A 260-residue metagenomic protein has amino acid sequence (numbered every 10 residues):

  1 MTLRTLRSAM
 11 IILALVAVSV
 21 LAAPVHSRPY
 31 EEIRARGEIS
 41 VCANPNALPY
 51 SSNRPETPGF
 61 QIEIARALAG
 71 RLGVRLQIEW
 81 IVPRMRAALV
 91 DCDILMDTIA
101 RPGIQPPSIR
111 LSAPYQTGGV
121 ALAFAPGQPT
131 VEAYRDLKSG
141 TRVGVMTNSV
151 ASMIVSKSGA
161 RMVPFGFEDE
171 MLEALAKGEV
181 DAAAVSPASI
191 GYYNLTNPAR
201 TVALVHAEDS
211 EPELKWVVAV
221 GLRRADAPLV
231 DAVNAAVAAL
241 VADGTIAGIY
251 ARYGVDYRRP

Functional and structural regions predicted by a protein language model:
M1-T5: N-terminal secretory signal peptides that target proteins for export/translocation
A9-V20: Bacterial N-terminal signal peptides
V25-I99, G103, P107: Extracytoplasmic small-molecule ligand-binding "clamshell" domains of the periplasmic binding protein/Venus flytrap
S40-L48, P55-L72, I99-P102, A121-M171 (+1 more regions): Bilobed "Venus flytrap"/periplasmic-binding protein-like clamshell domains and structurally analogous long
N44-P45, Q116-F124, L195-A238, G254-P260: Periplasmic-binding protein-like
G59-R71, Q128, R135, T141 (+2 more regions): Extended ligand-binding regions for polar small-molecule ligands
L68, A87-D91, L137, L175-A176 (+1 more regions): Hydrophobic residues within well-ordered alpha-helices
M85-L89, I99-P107, I154-K157, D181-L214: A ligand-binding cleft/hinge motif common to bilobed small-molecule-binding domains
